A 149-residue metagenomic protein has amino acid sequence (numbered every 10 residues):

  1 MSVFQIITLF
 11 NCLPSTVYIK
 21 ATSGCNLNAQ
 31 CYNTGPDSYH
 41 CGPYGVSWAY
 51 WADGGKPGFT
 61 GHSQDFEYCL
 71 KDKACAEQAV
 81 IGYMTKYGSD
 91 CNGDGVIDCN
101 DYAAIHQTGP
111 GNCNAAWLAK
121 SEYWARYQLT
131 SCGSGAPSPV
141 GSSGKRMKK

Functional and structural regions predicted by a protein language model:
V3-I7, A119-K149: C-terminal helix/juxtamembrane-tail motif
L9-C12, P36-Y39, V96-C99: Extracellular/periplasmic catalytic domains that process cell-envelope and extracellular macromolecules
F10-Y32, V46, V80, Y102-P110: Short, functionally critical alpha-helical segments immediately adjacent to catalytic or ligand/cofactor-binding
L13, C41, C75-Q78: Generic recognition of short, well-ordered alpha-helical interface segments
N28-T34, Q64-E67: Short secondary-structure capping micro-motifs at structural edges
A29-C31, A116-A119: Short, solvent-exposed loop/turn and secondary-structure capping segments
S38-V46, Y50: Eukaryote-specific detector of the first structured module of a protein
A49-A115, A125-C132: Alpha-helical segment that forms one wall of the substrate-binding/catalytic cleft in peptidoglycan-active domains
